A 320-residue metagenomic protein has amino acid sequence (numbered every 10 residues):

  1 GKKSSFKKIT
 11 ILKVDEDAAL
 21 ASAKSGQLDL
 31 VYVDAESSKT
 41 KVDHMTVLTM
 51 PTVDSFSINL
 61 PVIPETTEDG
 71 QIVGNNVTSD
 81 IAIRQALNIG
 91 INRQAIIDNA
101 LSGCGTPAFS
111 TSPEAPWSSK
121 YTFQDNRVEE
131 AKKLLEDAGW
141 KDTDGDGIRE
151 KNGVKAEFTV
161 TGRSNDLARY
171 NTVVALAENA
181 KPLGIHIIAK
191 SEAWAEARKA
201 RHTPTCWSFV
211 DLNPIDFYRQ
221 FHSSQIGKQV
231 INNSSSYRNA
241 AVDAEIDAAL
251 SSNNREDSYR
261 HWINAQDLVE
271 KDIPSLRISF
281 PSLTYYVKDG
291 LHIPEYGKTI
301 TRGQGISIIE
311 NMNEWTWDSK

Functional and structural regions predicted by a protein language model:
G1-A100, P116-D146, N152-P274, N311-K320: Extracytoplasmic/periplasmic ligand-capture domains
G103, F221-H222, H292-G297: Short secondary-structure boundary/capping segments
C104-F123, L283-K288: Mature extracytoplasmic/periplasmic domains
G105, G139-W140, G290-H292: Short glycine-aromatic motifs
P274-S275, L283: N-terminal accessory/pre-domain segments preceding catalytic cores
I278: Active-site-proximal polar cores
V287-K320: Long beta-strand-rich cores associated with HINT superfamily self-processing modules
